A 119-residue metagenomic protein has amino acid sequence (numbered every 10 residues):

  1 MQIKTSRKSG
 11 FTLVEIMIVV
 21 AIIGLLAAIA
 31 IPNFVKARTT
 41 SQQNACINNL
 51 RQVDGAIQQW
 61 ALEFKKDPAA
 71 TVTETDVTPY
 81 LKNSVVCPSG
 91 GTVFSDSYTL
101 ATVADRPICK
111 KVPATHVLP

Functional and structural regions predicted by a protein language model:
M1-F11: N-terminal leader/signal peptides at the extreme start of proteins
I3, K36, Q59-E63: Conserved amphipathic alpha-helical interaction elements at protein-protein interfaces in regulatory, energy-coupling
G10-L13, S41: Alpha/beta-hydrolase active-site loop signature
T12, I16, I31, R51 (+1 more regions): Catalytic phosphate/metal-binding cores of nucleic-acid and nucleotide-processing enzymes, i.e., regions that mediate
M17-N33: Alpha-helical hydrophobic helix detector
V20, I47, D54: Conserved catalytic core of two-component sensor histidine kinases
V35-L50: Aliphatic-rich helix starts adjacent to a transmembrane/signal segment
G55-Q58, L62-P119: Extracellular/periplasmic head regions of type IV pilus-like filament subunits
